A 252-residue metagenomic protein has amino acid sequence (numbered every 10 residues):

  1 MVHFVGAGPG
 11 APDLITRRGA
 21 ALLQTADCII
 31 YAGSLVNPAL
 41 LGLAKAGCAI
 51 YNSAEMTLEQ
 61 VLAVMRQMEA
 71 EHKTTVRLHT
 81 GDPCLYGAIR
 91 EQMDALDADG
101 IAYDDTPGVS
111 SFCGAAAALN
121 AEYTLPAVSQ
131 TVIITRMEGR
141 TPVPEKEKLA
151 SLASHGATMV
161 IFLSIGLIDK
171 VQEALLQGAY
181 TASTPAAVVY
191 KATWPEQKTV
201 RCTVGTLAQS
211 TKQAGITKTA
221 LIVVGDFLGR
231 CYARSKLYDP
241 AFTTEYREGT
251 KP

Functional and structural regions predicted by a protein language model:
M1-V109, G114, A208, A220: Class I S-adenosyl-L-methionine
V2, Q60, E71-T75, T131 (+2 more regions): A contiguous loop/helix-start segment that scaffolds small-molecule binding in enzyme catalytic cores
P12, Q67-E69, Y123-L125, V143 (+1 more regions): Short, flexible segments with low predicted structural confidence
T16-R17, S34, P126-V128, S183 (+1 more regions): Non-catalytic, surface-exposed connector residues within folded enzymatic/regulatory domains
A20, G42, Q67, T124-L125 (+3 more regions): Short secondary-structure boundary/capping segments
G42-L43, A118, A174: Residue-level signal for well-ordered alpha-helical positions
C84-H155, K198-R201: Class I SAM-dependent methyltransferase SAM-binding "motif I" and its flanking Rossmann-like core
